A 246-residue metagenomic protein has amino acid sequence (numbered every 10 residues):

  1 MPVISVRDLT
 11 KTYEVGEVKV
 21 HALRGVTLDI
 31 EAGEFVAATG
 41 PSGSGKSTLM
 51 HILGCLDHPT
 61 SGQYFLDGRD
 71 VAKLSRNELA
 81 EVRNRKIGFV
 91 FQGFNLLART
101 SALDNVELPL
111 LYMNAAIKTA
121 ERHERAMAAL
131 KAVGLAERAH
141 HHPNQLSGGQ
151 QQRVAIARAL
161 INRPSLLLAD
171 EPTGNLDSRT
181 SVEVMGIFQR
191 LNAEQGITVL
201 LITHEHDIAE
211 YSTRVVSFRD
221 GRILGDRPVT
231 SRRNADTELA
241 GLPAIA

Functional and structural regions predicted by a protein language model:
P2-F218: ABC family nucleotide-binding domain
R222-A246: Conserved beta-strand-loop-alpha-helix hinge in the C-terminal portion of ABC ATPase nucleotide-binding domains
